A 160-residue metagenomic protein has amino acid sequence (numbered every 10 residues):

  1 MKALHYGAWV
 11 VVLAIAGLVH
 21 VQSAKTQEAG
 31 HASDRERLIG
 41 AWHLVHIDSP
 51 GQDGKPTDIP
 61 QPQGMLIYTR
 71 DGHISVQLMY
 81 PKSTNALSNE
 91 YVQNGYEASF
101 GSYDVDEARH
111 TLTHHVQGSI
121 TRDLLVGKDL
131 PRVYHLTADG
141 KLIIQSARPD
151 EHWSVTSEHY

Functional and structural regions predicted by a protein language model:
M1-V10: Bacterial N-terminal signal peptides that target proteins for export
V12, G17-Y160: Lipid interaction determinants
